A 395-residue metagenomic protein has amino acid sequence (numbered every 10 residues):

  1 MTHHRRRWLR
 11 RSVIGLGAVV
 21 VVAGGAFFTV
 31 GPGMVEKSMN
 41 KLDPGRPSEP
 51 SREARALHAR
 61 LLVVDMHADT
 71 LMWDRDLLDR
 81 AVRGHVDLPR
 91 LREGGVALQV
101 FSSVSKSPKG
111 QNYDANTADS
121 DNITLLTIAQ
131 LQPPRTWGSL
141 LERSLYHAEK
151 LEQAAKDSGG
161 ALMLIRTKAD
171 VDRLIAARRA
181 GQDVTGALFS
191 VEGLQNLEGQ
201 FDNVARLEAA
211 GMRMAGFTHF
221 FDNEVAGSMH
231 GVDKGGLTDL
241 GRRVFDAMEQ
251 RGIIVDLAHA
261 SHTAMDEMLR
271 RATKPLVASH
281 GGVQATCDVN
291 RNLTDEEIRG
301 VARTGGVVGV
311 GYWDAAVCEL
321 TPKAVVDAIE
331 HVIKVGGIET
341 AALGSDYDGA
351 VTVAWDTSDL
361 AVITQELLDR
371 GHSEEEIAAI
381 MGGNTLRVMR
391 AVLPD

Functional and structural regions predicted by a protein language model:
T2-V232, D288-L343, Y347-D395: N-terminal hydrophobic targeting/anchoring segments and the immediately downstream early-domain regions of hydrolases
G216-H219, E224-D295, G309-V317: Active-site core of metal-dependent hydrolases
